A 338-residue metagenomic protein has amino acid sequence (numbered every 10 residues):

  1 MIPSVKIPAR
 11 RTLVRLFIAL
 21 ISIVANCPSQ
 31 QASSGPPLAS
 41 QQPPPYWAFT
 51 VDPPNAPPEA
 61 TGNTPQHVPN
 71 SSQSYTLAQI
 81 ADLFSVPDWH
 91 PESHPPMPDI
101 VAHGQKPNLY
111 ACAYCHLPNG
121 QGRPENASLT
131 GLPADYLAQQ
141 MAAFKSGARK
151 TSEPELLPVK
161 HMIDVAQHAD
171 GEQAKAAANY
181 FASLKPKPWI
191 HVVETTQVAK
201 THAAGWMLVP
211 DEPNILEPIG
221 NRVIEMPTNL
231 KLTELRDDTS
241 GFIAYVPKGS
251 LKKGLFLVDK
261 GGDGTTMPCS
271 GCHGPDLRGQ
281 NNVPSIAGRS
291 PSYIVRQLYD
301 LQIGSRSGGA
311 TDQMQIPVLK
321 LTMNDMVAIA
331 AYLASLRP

Functional and structural regions predicted by a protein language model:
M1-R11: N-terminal secretory signal peptides that target proteins for export/translocation
V14-A25: Bacterial N-terminal signal peptides
V24-S34: Bacterial Sec-dependent signal peptides at the C-terminal "C-region" and cleavage site
A32-Y110, S152-P268, I303-P338: Flexible coil segments in periplasmic/lumen-exposed cytochrome c-class electron-transfer proteins
Y114-Q121, K145-S146, A182-K185, C272-R278 (+2 more regions): Detector for the c-type heme attachment site
R123-L129, N281-A287: Short cysteine/histidine-rich zinc-coordinating motifs and their immediately flanking basic loops
T130-V159, I190, A287-Y299, I303-D312: Extended intrinsically disordered, low-complexity coil regions enriched in Ser, Thr, Gly, Ala and often Pro
P284, S292, M323: Copper-binding active sites and cupredoxin-like electron-transfer domains, recognizing His/Cys-rich ligand loops
